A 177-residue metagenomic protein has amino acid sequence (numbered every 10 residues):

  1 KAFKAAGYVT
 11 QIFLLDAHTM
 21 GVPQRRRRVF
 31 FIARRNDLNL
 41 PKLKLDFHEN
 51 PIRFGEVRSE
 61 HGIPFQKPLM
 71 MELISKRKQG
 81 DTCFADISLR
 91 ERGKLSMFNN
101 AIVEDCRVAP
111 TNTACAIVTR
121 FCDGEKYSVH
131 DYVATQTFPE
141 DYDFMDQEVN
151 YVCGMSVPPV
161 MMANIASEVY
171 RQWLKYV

Functional and structural regions predicted by a protein language model:
K1-C106, T111: Class I S-adenosyl-L-methionine
I74-V177: C-terminal target-recognition/interaction regions appended to catalytic cores
